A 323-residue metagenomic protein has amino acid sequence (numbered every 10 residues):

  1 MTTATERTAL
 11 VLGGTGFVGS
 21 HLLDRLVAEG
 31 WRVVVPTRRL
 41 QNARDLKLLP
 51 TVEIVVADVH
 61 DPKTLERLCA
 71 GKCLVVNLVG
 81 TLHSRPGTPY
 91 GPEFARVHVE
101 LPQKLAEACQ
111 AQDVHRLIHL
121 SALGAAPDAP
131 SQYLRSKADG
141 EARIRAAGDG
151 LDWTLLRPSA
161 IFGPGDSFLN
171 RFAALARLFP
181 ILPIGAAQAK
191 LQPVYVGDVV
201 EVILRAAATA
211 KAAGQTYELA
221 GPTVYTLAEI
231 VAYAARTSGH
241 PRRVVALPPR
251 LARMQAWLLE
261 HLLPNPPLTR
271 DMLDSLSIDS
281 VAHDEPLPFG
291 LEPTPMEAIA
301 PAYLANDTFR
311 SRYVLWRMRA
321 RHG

Functional and structural regions predicted by a protein language model:
T2, R7-E29: N-terminal Rossmann NAD(P)H-binding glycine-rich loop of SDR-like oxidoreductase domains
T3, A206-T269, A282-G323: Mid/C-terminal beta-alpha module of Rossmann-like enzyme folds, strongest in SDR-family dehydrogenases/epimerases
L12, P36, L78-V79, L117-L123 (+1 more regions): SDR active-site strand-loop-helix element
Q41-A111, L123-P127: NAD(P)H-binding glycine-rich loop region in Rossmannoid oxidoreductase-like domains and their noncatalytic homologs
A95-V99, P130-E141, F162, D166 (+4 more regions): Short-chain dehydrogenase/reductase
L101, S167-F168, A186-A208, Q215-E218: Substrate-positioning beta->alpha
S121, A142-S167, A174: Conserved beta-loop-beta element that borders a ligand/cofactor-binding pocket
F172-G185: A short C-terminal helix-loop "cap" of Rossmann-like NAD(P)-dependent dehydrogenase/epimerase domains
